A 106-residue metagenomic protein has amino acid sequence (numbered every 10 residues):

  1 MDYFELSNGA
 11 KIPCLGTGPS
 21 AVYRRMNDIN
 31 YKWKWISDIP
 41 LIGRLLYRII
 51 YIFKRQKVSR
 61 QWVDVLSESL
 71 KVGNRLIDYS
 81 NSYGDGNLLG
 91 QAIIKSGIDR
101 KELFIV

Functional and structural regions predicted by a protein language model:
M1-L103: N-terminal binding-site loop/beta-alpha segment at the start of enzyme catalytic domains that lines or forms
